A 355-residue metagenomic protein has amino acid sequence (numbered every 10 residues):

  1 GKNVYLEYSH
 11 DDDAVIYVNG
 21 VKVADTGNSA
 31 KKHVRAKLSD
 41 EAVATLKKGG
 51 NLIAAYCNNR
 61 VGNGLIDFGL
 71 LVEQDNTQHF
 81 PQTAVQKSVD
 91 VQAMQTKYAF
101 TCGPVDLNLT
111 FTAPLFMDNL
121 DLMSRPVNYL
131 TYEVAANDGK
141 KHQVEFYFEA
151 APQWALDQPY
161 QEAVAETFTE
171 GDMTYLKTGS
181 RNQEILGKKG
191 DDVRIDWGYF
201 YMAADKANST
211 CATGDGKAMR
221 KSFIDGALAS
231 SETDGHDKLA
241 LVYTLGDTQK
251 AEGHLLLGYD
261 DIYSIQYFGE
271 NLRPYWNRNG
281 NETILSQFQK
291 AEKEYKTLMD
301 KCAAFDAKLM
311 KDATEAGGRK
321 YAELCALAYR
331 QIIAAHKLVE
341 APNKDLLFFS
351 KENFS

Functional and structural regions predicted by a protein language model:
G1-G20, I53: Aromatic-lined ligand-binding clefts that engage carbohydrates, nucleic acids, or primary amines
G1-K2, D40-L46, Y243-G246: Extracellular and analogous surface-interaction loops
Y8-D13, V91-A93, P126: Short coil-to-beta strand junction motifs in C2/discoidin
S9-D11, N58-R60, A135-G139: Short solvent-exposed strand-capping/beta-turn motif centered on an Asx-Ser/Thr pair
V23-A24: Short hydrophobic beta-strand segments in globular cytosolic domains
D40-T77: An acidic-aromatic loop/edge-strand motif
G49-N51, N128, A251: Exposed beta-strand face motif in extracellular beta-rich ectodomains
D75-T83, K97-C102, L115-R125, E133-F354: Acidic/polar, glycine-enriched structural segments that form the non-catalytic walls/loops of the carbohydrate-binding
